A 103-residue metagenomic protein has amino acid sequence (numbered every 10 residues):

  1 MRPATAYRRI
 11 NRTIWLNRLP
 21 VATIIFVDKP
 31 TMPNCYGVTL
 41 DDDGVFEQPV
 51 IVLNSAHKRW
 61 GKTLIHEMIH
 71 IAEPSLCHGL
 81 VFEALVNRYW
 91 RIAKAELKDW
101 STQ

Functional and structural regions predicted by a protein language model:
M1-K62, I71-Q103: Active-site-proximal or metal-binding-adjacent scaffold patches in catalytic folds
E67: Walker B catalytic acidic pair
